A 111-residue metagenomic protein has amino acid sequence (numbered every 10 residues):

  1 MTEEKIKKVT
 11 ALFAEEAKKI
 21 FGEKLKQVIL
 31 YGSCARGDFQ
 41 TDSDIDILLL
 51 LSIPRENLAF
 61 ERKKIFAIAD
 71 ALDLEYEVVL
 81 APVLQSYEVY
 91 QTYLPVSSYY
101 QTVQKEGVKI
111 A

Functional and structural regions predicted by a protein language model:
M1-L25, R36-T41, S52-A111: Catalytic core of pol beta-like nucleotidyltransferases
S33: P-loop (Walker A) phosphate-binding loop of NTP-binding proteins
D46-L50: Short beta-strand->loop micro-motif that forms the acidic, two-metal-ion catalytic signature in nucleotide-processing
